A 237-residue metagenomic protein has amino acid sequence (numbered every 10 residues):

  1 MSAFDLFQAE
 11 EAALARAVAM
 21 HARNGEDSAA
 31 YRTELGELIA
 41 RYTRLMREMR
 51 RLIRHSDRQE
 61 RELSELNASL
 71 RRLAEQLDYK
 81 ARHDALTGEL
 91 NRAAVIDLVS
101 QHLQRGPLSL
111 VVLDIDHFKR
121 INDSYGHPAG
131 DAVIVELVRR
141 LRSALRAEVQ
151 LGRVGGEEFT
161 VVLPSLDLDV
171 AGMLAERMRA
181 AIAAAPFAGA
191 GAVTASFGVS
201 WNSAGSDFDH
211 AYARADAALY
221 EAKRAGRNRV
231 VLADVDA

Functional and structural regions predicted by a protein language model:
M1-E65: N-terminal membrane insertion elements
M46-A85, A93-H102, P107-S109: Signal-transducing coiled-coil linker helices
D78-D97, L113-H127, V135: Conserved nucleotide-binding and Mg2+-coordinating catalytic segments in signaling enzymes
V133, T160-R177: Short helix/loop segment flanking the catalytic signature motif in cyclic-nucleotide metabolism enzymes
V138-R139, V170-P186, D216: Alpha-helical scaffold within the catalytic cores of cyclic-nucleotide enzymes
S143-E148, R179-A190, L219-E221: Short catalytic/binding micro-motifs of nucleotide second-messenger systems
Q150-R153: A short pre-motif secondary-structure segment
G172, W201-A237: Catalytic-core segments of nucleotide cyclases and related cyclic-nucleotide turnover enzymes
